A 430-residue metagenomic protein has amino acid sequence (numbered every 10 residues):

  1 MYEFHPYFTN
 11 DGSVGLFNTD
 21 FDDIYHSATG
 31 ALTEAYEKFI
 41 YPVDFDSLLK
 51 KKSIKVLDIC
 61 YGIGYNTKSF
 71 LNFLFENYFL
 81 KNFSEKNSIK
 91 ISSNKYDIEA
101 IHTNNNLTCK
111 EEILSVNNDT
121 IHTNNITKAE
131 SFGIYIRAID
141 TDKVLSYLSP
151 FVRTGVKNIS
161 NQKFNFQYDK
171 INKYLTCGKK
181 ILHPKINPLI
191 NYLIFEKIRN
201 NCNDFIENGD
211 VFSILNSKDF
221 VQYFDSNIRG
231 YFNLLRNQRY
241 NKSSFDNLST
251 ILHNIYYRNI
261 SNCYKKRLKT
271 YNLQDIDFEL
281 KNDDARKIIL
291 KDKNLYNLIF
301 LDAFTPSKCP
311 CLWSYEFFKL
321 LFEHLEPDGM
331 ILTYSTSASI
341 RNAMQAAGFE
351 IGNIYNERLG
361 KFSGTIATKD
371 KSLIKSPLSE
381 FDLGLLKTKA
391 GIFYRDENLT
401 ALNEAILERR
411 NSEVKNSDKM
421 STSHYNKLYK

Functional and structural regions predicted by a protein language model:
Y2-H5, T365-K430: SAM/dcSAM-binding transferase cores
F4-P6, S13-L49, Y65-N77: Class I SAM-dependent methyltransferase Rossmann-like catalytic core, especially the SAM/SAH-binding loop
F45-K86, N124-N294, F300, Y315 (+1 more regions): The AdoMet/dcAdoMet-binding core of the Class I SAM-like
N297-C311: A short SAM/SAH-binding and catalytic strip from SAM-dependent methyltransferases
S314-P327: A short glycine-rich, Lys/Arg-flanked "PGG" loop and its adjoining helix->strand segment in the class I
D328-S335: Conserved beta-strand signature within the Rossmann-like core of class I S-adenosyl-L-methionine
R341-F362: Conserved Class I S-adenosyl-L-methionine
